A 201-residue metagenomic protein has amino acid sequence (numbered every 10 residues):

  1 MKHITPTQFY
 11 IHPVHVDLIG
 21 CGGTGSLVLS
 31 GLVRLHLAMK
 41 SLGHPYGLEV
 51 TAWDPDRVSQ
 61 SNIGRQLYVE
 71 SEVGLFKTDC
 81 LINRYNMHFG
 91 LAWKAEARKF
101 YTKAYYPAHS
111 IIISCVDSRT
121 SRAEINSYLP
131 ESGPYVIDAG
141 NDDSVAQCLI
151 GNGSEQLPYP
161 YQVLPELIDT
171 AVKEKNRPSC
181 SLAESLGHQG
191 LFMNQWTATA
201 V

Functional and structural regions predicted by a protein language model:
M1-V16, Q189: Glycine/serine-rich phosphate-binding loop and adjoining beta1-alpha1 elements at the start of nucleotide-handling
H12-G43, T51-S59: Glycine-rich adenosine-cofactor-binding loop
H44-P45, W53, V116, G140: N-terminal Rossmann-like NAD(P) cofactor-binding subdomain of oxidoreductases, focused on the glycine-rich
Y46-G90: Glycine-rich phosphate-binding loop and adjoining beta1-alpha1-beta2 segment of Rossmann-like nucleotide-binding folds
E49, A92-K94, Y135: Conserved beta-strand segments of alpha/beta enzyme cores
V73-H109, V116-A123: A structured beta-alpha segment of the ubiquitous adenosine-cofactor-binding alpha/beta core
Y105-T197: E1/E1-like adenylate-forming module used to activate ubiquitin-like modifiers and sulfur-carrier proteins
T199-V201: Oxidoreductase and adenylate-handling cofactor-binding alpha/beta cores
